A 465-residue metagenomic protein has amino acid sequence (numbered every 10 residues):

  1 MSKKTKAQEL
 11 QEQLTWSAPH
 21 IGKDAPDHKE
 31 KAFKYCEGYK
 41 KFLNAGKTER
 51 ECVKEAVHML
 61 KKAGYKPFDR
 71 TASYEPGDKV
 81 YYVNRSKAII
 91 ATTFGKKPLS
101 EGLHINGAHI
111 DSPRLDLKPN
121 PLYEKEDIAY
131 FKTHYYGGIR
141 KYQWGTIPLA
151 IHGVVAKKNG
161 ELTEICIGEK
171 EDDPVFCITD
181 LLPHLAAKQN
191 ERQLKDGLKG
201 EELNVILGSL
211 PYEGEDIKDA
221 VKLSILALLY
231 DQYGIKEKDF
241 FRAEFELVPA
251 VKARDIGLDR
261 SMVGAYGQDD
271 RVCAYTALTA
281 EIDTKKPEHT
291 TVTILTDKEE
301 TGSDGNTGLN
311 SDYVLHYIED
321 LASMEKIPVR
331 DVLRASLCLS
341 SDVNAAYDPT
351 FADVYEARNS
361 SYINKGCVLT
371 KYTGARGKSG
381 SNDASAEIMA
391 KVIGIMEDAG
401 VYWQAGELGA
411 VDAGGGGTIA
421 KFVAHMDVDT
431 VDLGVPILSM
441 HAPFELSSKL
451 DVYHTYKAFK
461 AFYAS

Functional and structural regions predicted by a protein language model:
M1-S465: N-terminal hydrophobic/helix-forming segments and targeting peptides
